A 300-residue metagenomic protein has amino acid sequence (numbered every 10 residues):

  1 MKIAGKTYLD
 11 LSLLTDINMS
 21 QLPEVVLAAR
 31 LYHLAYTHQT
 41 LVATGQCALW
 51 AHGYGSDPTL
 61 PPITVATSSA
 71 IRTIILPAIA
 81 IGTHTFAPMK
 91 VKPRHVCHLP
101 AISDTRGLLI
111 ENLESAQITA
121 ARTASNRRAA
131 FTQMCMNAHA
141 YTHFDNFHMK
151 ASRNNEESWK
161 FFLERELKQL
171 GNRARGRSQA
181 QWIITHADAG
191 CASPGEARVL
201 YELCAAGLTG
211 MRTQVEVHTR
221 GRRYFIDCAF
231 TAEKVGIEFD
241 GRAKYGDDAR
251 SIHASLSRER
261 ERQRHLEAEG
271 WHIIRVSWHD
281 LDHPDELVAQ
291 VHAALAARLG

Functional and structural regions predicted by a protein language model:
M1-A174: Short gly/ser-rich loop at a beta-strand->alpha-helix junction or flexible surface loop bordering the NTP-binding
M1-I3, S152-G300: Surface segments flanking catalytic/ligand-binding clefts of nucleic-acid enzymes
